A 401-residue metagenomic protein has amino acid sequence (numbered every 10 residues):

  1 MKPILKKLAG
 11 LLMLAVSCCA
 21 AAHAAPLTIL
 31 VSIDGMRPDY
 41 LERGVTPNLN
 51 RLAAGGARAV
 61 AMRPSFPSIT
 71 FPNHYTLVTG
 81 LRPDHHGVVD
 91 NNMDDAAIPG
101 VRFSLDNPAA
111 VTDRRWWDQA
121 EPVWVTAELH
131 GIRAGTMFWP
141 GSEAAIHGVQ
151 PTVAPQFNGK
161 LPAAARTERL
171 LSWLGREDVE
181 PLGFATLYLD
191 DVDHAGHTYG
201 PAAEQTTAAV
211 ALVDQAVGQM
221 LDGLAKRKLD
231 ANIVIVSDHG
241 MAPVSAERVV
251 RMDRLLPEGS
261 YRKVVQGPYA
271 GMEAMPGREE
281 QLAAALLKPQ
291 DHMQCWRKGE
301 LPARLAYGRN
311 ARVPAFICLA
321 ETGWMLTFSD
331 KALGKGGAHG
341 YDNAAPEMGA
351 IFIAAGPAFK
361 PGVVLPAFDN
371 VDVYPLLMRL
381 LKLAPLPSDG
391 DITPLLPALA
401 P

Functional and structural regions predicted by a protein language model:
A9-C19: Bacterial N-terminal signal peptides
A20-P26: Boundary at the C-terminal end of the N-terminal hydrophobic targeting segment
T28-S32, A59-R63, T76-V78, T126 (+7 more regions): Structural recognition of the beta-strand scaffold that forms the well-ordered cores of secreted hydrolase catalytic
L30, N48, L212-M252: Metal-dependent active-site segment of extracytoplasmic phospho-/sulfohydrolases and closely related
D39-H86: Short, structured active-site-proximal loop/turn typified by the sulfatase FGly-forming signature C/S-X-P-X-R
L81-G200, T327: His/Asp/Glu-rich, glycine-adjacent segments that coordinate divalent cations and/or stabilize oxyanion chemistry on
A163-R176, V192-I233, L377: A long, amphipathic alpha-helix that forms part of the scaffold/cap immediately adjacent to metal-dependent active
V264-L376: Active-site neighborhoods of enzymes that stabilize oxyanions during catalysis
